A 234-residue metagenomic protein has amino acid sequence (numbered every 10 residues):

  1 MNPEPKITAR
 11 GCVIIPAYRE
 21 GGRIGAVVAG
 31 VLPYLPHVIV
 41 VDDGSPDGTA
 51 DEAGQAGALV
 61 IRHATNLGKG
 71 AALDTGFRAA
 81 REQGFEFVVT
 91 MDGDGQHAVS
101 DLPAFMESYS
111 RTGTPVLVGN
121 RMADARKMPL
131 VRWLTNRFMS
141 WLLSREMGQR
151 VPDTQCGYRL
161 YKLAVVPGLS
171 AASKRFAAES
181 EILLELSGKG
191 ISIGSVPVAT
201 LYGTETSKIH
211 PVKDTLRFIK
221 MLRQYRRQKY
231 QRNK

Functional and structural regions predicted by a protein language model:
M1-G30: N-proximal low-complexity "stem/linker" segments adjacent to membrane-targeting elements
N2-P5, K220-K234: Terminal low-complexity segments of carbohydrate-biosynthetic enzymes
T8-C12, G30-V40, G48, A56-L59: Short loop->beta transition adjacent to catalytic acidic/histidine clusters or analogous donor-positioning motifs
G22-A26, D47-A56: Acidic helix N-cap motif at the loop->helix transition within catalytic regions of sugar-transfer enzymes
D42-A50, G95: A conserved acidic beta->alpha catalytic loop
T65-E82, V99-F176, Y202-K213, F218-M221 (+1 more regions): Acceptor/aglycone-binding surface of glycosyltransferases and processive sugar-polymer synthases
F85-D94: Short beta-strand-to-loop acidic/aromatic patch adjacent to the donor-nucleotide binding site
R150, A171-K174, L183-L201: Catalytic donor-sugar/metal-binding loop of nucleotide-sugar-dependent glycosyltransferases
